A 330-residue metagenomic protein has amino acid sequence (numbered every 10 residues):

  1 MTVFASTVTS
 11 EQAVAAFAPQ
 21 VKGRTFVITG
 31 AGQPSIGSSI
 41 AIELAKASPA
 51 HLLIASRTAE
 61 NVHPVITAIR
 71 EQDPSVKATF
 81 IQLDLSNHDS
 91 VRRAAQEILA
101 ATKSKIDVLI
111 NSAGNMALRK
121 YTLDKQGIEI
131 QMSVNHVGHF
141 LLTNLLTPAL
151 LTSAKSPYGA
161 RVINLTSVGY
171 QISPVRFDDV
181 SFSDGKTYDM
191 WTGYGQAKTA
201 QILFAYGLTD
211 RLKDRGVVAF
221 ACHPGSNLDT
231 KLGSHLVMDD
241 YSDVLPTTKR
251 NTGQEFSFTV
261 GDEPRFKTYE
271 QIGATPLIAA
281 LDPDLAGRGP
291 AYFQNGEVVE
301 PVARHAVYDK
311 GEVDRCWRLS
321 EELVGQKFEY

Functional and structural regions predicted by a protein language model:
V3-D239, Y330: Rossmann-fold NAD(P)H-dependent dehydrogenase/reductase core
S6, F256, L285-Y330: C-terminal tail/cap regions
K46, A280-D284, G325: Residues at helix-coil transition
N61, I130, T275-I278, G289 (+1 more regions): Residues within well-formed alpha-helices
R92-A95, Y269-A280, K310-W317: Short, amphipathic alpha-helical "lid/cap" segments that border enzyme active or binding sites
T147, A205-T209, P276-L277, W317 (+1 more regions): Non-transmembrane alpha-helical segments in soluble domains of secreted/periplasmic/extracellular proteins
Y188-G195, T259-F266, A303-Y308: Active-site rim elements
D210-R288: SDR active-site lid
